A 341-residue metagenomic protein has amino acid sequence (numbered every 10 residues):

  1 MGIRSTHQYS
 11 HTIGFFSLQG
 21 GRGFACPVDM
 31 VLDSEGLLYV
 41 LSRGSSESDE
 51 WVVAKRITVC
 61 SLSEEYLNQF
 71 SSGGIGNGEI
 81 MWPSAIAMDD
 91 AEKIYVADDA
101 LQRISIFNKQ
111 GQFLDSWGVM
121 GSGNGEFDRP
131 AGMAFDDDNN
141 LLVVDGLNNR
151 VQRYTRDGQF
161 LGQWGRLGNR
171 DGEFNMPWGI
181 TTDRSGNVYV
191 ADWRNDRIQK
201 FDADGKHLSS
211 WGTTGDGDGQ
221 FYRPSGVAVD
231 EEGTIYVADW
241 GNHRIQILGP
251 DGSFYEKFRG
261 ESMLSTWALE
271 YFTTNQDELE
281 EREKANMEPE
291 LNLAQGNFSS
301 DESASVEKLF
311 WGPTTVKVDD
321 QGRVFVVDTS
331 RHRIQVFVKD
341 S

Functional and structural regions predicted by a protein language model:
M1-S341: Eukaryotic scaffold repeat domains enriched in small/polar residues
